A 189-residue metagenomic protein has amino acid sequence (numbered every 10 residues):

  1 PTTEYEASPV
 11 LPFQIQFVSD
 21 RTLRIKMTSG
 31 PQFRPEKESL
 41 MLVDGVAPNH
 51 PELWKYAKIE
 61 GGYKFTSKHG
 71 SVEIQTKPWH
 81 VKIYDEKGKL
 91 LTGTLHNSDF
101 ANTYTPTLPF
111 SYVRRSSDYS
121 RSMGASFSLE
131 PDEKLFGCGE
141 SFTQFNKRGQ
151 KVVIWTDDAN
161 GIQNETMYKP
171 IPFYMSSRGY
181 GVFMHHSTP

Functional and structural regions predicted by a protein language model:
P1-P189: N-terminal accessory segment at the very beginning of proteins
